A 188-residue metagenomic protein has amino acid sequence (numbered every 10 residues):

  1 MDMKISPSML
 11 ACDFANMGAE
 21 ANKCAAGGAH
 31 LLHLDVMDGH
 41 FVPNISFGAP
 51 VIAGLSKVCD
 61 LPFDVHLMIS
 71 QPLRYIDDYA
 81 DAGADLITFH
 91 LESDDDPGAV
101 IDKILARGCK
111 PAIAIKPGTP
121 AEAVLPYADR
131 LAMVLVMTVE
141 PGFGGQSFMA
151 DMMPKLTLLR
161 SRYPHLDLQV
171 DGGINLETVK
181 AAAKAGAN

Functional and structural regions predicted by a protein language model:
M1-T88, S93-A99, K103-I113, T119-A132 (+4 more regions): Conserved N-terminal beta1-alpha1 strand-loop-helix module at the mouth
H33, Q169-V170: Generic enzyme active-site microenvironment
A84, G186-N188: Conserved acetyl-CoA-binding loop of GNAT-fold acetyltransferases
V139-P141: Short glycine-rich anion-binding loops that position phosphate/pyrophosphate groups of nucleotides and phosphorylated
R160-Y163: Conserved phosphotransfer cores of two-component systems
G173-A185: Acidic, divalent-metal-coordinating active-site segment for phosphoryl/phosphodiester hydrolysis, typified by short
